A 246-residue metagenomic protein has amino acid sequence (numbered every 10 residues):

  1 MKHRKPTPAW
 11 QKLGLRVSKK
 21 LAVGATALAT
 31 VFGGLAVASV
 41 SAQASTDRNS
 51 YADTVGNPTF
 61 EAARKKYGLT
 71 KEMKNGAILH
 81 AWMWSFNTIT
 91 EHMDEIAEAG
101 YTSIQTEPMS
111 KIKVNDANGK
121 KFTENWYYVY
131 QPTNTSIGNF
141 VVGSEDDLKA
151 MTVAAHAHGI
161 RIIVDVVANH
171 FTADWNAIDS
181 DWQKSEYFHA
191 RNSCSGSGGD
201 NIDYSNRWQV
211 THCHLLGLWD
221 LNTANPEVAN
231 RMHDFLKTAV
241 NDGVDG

Functional and structural regions predicted by a protein language model:
M1-S18: Terminal targeting segments of Actinobacterial cell-envelope proteins
W10, V23-T26, V37-S39, Q43: Intrinsic disorder/low-complexity segments
R16-V31: Sec-dependent N-terminal signal peptides
K19-L21, A36, D147: Residues at the start of alpha-helices and the adjacent loop-to-helix junctions
F32-Y51: C-terminal region of N-terminal signal peptides and the immediate post-cleavage residues of exported proteins
D47-E91, E98-D242: Substrate-binding/active-site clefts of carbohydrate-active enzymes
